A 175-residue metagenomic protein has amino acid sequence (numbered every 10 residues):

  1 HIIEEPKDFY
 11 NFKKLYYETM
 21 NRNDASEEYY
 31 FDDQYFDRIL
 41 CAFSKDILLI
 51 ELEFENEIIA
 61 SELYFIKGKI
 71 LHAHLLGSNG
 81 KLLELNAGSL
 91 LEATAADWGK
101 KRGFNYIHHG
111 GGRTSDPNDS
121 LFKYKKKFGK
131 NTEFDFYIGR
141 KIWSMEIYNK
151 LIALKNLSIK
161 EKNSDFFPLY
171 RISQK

Functional and structural regions predicted by a protein language model:
H1-E84: A conserved beta-strand-loop-helix scaffold within acyl/acetyltransferase catalytic domains
D33-Y35, L75, G80, N86 (+3 more regions): Solvent-exposed, flexible loop/coil residues
Y35-F36, L83-E84, A96-D97, R140-I142 (+1 more regions): Short, intrinsically disordered/low-complexity patches at protein termini and at juxtamembrane boundaries
R38-A42, G99, K125, K150-I152: Alpha-helix boundary/capping detector
D46-F54, H74-G80, W98, I147-K162: Short secondary-structure transition/capping segments
F54-E62, K81-A87, R102-Y106, N156-R171: A short, terminal or domain-edge coil/loop segment
G68-K130, F134: Acyl-donor binding region in acyl/amide transferases
N105-K175: Active-site/acyl-donor-binding loops of N-acyltransferases
